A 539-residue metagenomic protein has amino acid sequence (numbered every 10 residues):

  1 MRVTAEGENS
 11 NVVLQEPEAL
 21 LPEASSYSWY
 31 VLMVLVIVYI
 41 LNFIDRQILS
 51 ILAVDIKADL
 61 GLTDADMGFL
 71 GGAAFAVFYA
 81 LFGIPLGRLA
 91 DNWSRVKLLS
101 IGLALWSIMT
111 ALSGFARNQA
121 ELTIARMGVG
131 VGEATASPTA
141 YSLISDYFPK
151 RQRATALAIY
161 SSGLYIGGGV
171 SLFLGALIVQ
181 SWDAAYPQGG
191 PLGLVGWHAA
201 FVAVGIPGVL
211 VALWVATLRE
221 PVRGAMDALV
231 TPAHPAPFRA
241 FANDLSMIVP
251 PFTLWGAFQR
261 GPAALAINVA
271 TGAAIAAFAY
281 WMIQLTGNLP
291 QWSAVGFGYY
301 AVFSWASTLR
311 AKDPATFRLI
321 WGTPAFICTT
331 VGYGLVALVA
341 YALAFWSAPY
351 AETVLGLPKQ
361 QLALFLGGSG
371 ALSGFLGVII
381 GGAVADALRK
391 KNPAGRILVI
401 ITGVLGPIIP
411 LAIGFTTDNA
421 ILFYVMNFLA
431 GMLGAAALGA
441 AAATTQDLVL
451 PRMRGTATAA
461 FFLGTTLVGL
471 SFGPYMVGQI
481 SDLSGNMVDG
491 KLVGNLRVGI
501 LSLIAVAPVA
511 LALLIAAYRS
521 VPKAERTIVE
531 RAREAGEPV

Functional and structural regions predicted by a protein language model:
L49-S50, R260-A294, P324-G374, V378 (+3 more regions): Extracytoplasmic gate region of multi-pass secondary transporters
L52-L81: Extracellular/periplasmic helix-loop-helix junction of adjacent transmembrane segments in MFS-like secondary
G61, S94, F115-E121, G132 (+2 more regions): Helix-breaking motifs and short loop linkers at transmembrane-helix boundaries and internal kinks in secondary membrane
L70-R88, Y141, G368-G381, F472: Central cavity-lining transmembrane alpha-helices of secondary-active solute carriers, predominantly the Major
L81-A120: Conserved MFS/SLC helix-loop-helix module at the cytosolic interface between two early adjacent transmembrane helices
A154-Q180, G370-G377, F462-P474: Glycine-rich segments within core transmembrane alpha-helices of 12-TM secondary carriers
Y160, L164-R223, G256-G296: Helix-loop-helix hairpin linking two adjacent transmembrane segments in secondary transporters
P393-A441: C-terminal transmembrane helical hairpin of 12-TM major facilitator-type secondary transporters
